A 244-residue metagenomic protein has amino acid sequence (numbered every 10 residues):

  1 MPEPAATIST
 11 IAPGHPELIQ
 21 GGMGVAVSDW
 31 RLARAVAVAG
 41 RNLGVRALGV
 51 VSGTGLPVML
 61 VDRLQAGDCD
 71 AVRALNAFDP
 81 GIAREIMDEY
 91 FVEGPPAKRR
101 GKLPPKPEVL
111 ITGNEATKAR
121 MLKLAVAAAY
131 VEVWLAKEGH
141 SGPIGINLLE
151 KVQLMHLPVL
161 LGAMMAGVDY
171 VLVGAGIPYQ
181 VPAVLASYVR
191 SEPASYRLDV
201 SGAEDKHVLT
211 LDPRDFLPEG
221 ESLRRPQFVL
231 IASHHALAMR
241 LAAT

Functional and structural regions predicted by a protein language model:
P2-T244: Active-site entrance/lid segments in N-terminal catalytic domains of soluble metabolic enzymes
